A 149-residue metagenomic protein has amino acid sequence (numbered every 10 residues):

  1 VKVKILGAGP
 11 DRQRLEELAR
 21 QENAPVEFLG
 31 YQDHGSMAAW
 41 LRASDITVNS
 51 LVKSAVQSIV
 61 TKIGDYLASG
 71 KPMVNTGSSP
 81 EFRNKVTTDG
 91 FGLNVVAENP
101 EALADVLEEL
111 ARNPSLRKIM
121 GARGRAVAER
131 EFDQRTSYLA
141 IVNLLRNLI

Functional and structural regions predicted by a protein language model:
K4, Q13-A38: Nucleotide-activated donor-binding/catalytic signature segment of Leloir-type glycosyltransferases, i.e., the conserved
Q21, A102, E109, L116-E131 (+2 more regions): A short, well-ordered alpha-helix in the C-terminal region of glycosyltransferases
S36, S54-S58, G77-E81: Active-site donor-sugar recognition loop in glycosyltransferases
A38, V60-K71, F82-N84: Short alpha-helical segment that forms part of, or immediately flanks, the ligand-binding pocket in carbohydrate-active
L41-S58, K71: Acidic donor-binding loop of glycosyltransferase active sites
N49-L51, V74-S78, V95-V96: Conserved acidic donor-binding loop of glycosyltransferase catalytic domains
P80-E108, S115-L116: Change "using UDP/GDP/dTDP sugars" to "using nucleotide sugars
